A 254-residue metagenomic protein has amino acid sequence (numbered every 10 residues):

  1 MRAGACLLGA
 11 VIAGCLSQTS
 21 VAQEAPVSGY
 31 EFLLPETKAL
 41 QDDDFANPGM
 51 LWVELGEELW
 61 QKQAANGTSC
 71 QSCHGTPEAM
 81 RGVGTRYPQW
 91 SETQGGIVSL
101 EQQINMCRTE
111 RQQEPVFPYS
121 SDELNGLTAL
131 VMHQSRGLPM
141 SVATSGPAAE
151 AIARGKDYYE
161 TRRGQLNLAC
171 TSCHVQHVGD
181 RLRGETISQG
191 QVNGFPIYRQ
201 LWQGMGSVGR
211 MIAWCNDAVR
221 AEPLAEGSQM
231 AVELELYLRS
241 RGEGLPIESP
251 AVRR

Functional and structural regions predicted by a protein language model:
M1-D42, A46, L55-E58, V116 (+1 more regions): N-terminal export/targeting leaders of redox proteins
S28-Q63, H133-R163, R254: Electrostatic cytochrome c docking/interface patches
E57-A64, G82-P139, Y159: Hydrophobic, ordered structural segments
A65-P77, L127, G155, Q165-H177 (+2 more regions): The canonical Cys-X-X-Cys-His
C70-M80, Y87, S145-G146: Acidic helix-start/capping segments at beta-turn-to-alpha-helix junctions
M80-P88, L182-S188: Short cysteine/histidine-rich zinc-coordinating motifs and their immediately flanking basic loops
V98-P115, R199-A218: Short Fe-S-cluster ligation motifs
Q113-S141, M211, A221-R253: C-terminal capping alpha-helices of c-type cytochrome domains
